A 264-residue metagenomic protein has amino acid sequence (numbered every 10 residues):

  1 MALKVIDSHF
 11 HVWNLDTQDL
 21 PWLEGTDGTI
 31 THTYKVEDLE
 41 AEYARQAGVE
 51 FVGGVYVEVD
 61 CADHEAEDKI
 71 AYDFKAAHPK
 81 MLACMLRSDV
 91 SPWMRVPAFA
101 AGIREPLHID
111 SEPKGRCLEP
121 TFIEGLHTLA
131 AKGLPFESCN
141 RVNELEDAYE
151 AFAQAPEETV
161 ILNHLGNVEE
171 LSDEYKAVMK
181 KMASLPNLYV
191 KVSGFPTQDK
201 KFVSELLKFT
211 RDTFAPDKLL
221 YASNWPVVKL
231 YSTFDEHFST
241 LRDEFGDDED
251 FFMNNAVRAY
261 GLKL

Functional and structural regions predicted by a protein language model:
L3-I6, T17, E24-Q46, G53 (+3 more regions): Mid-to-C-terminal alpha-helical segments outside catalytic/metal-binding sites
V5-L15, L162-L165: Histidine-centered catalytic micro-motifs
H9, G54, L129, V190 (+3 more regions): Conserved, mostly hydrophobic/aromatic
F10, V59, L165, N224-W225: Active-site metal-binding loops of divalent metal-dependent hydrolases
L23-A62, P79-S88, A101-H108, L134-F136: Divalent metal-dependent hydrolysis catalytic cores, especially in the metallo-beta-lactamase
L39-Y43, E67-F74, P92-F99, T121-T128 (+4 more regions): A general structural detector for well-ordered alpha-helical segments in enzyme core domains, enriched
E65-N143, E150, Y189, G194-T197: Active-site gating/metal-coordination segments in enzymes
L118-L220: Catalytic pocket-lining loop regions of alpha/beta-barrel enzymes, especially the amidohydrolase/enolase/GH5 lineages
